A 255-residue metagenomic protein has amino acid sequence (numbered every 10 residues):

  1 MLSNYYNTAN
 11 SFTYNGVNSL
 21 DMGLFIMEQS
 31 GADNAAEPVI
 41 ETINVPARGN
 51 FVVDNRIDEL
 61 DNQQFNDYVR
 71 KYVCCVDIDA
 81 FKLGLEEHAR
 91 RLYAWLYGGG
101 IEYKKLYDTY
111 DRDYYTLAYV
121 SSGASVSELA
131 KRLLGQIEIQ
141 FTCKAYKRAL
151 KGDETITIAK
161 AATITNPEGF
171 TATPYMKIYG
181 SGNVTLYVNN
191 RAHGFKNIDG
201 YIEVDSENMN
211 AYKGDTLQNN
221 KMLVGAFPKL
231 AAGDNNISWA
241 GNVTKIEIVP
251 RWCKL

Functional and structural regions predicted by a protein language model:
M1-A9, L96-Y103, I178-G182, S206: A short, compositionally biased
M1-R48: Polar/acidic, low-complexity leader/linker segments enriched in S/T/G and N/D
N18-F25, Y115-S121, A192-D199, N220-L223: Short amphipathic beta-strand/extended segments with alternating polar/hydrophobic composition
N34, K105-K147: Short beta-strand and beta-hairpin "edge-sheet" elements
V45, F51-L83, L133-Y146, N235: Oligomerization/assembly interface segments of phage tail-like spikes and tubes
Q64-Y68, G98-G100, K131-G135, E168-F170 (+2 more regions): Solvent-exposed loop and beta-edge segments used for protein-protein assembly and interaction
C75-S121: Short, acidic/charged, Gly/Pro-enriched secondary-structure junctions
K147-L255: Intrinsically disordered, low-complexity segments enriched in serine, threonine, and glycine
